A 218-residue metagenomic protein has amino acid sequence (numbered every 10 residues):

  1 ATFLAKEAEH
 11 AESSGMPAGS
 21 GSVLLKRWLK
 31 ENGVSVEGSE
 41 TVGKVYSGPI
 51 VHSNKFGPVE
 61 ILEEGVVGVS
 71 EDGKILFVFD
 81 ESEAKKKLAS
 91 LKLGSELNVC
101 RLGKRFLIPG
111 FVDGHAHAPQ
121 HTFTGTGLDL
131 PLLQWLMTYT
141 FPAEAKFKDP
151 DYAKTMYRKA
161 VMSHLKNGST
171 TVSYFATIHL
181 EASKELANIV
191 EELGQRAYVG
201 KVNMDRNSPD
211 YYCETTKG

Functional and structural regions predicted by a protein language model:
A1-S95: N-terminal metal-binding scaffold of metallo-dependent hydrolase/deaminase domains
G38-S47, K87-W135, L165-K166: Replace "His-x-His-based motif
G48-P49, K85, L180-E181, R206-N207: Short secondary-structure capping/turn micro-motifs that flank functional sites
A116, F175-A176, V199-N203: A cross-domain feature marking catalytic cores of carbohydrate-active enzymes and several ubiquitous metabolic/repair
T122-A153, R206-K217: Active-site gating loops and adjacent loop-to-helix segments of metal-dependent hydrolytic enzymes
A153, Y157, S183-L186: Aromatic/hydrophobic pocket-lining residues that form the small-molecule binding cavity in soluble enzyme cores
T170-T171: Short acidic/polar active-site loop segments enriched in Thr and Asp
E181-G218: Metal-coordinating catalytic core of metallo-dependent amide/deamination hydrolases
